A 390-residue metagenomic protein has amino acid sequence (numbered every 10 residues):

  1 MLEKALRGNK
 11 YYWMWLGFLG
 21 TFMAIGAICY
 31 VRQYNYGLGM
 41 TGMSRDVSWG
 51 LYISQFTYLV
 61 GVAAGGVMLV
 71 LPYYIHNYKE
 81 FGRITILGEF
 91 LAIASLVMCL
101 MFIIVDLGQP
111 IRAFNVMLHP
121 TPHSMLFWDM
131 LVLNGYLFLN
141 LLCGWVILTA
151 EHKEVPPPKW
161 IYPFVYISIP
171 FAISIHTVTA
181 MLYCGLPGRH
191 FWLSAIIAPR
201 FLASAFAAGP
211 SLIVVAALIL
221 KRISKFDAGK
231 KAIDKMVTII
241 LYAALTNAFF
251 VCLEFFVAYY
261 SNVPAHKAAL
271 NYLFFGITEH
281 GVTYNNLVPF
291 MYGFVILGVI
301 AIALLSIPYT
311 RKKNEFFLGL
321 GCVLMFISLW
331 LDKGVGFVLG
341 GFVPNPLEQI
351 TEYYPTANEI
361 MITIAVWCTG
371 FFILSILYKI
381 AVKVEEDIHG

Functional and structural regions predicted by a protein language model:
M1-Y52: N-terminal regions that are enriched for targeting/export leaders and immediately downstream pro/stem segments
L2-L6, Y12, L16-I25, Y78-E80 (+4 more regions): Long, contiguous internal "core" modules enriched in hydrophobic/ aromatic residues
Y11, N314-G390: TerminUS-proximal long segments
F18-L38, M101-L107, I173-Y183, L374: Alpha-helical transmembrane segments of multi-pass membrane proteins
V31-T41, Y73-T85, L107-F114, F255-Y259 (+3 more regions): Juxtamembrane/interface segments at transmembrane-helix termini
V47-I111, W128, V132: Membrane helical hairpin/interfacial module
V60-M68, M291-L304, T369-G370: Hydrophobic alpha-helical transmembrane segments
V116-L118, A268-H280, G341-E359: Short, membrane-exposed interhelical loops at transmembrane-helix boundaries
